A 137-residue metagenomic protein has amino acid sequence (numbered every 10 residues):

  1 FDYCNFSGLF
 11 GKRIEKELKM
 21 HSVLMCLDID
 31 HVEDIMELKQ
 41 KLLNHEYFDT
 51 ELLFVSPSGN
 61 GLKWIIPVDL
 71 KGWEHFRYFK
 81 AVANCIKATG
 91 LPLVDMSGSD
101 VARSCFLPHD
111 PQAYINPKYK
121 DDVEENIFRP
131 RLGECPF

Functional and structural regions predicted by a protein language model:
F1-N60, V68-F76, A81, P130-F137: Signature for HUH/AEP ssDNA processing cores
L24-C26, I65, S104-F106: Conserved hydrophobic/aromatic beta-strand scaffold that supports enzyme active sites
E37-L38, W64, K118-Y119: Short, conserved acidic/polar surface loops in the N-terminal third of protein domains
V55-L62, S99-S104: Short Gly/Ser/Thr- and Asp/Glu-enriched loop/turn motifs at secondary-structure junctions
L70, T89-R131: Catalytic "initiation/cleavage/transfer" segments centered on a nucleophilic residue and adjacent nucleic-acid-engaging
Y78-P92: Conserved short secondary-structure elements within globular domains
